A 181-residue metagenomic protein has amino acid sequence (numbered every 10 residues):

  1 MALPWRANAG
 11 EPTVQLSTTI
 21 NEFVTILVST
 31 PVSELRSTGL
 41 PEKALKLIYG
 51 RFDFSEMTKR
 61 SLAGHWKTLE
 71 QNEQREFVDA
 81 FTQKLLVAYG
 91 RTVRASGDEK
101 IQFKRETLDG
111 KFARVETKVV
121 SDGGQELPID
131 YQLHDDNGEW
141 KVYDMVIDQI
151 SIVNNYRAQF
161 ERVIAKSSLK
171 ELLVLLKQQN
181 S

Functional and structural regions predicted by a protein language model:
L3-A9: Sec/Tat signal peptide C-region and signal peptidase I cleavage site
E11-Y89: Early exported N-terminus immediately downstream of N-terminal targeting peptides
V28, G90-R94, M145: Charged/polar positions within long, soluble alpha-helices
E34-R36, I101, L172-L173: Short, hydrophobic secondary-structure boundary micro-motifs
H65-W66, V115, V142: Surface-exposed aromatic
V87-L127, Q179-S181: Surface-exposed, charged secondary-structure patches
E126-N154: Short beta-strand edge/turn micro-motifs at domain boundaries
D144-S181: Low-complexity, intrinsically disordered terminal/linker segments enriched in charged and Gly/Pro repeats
